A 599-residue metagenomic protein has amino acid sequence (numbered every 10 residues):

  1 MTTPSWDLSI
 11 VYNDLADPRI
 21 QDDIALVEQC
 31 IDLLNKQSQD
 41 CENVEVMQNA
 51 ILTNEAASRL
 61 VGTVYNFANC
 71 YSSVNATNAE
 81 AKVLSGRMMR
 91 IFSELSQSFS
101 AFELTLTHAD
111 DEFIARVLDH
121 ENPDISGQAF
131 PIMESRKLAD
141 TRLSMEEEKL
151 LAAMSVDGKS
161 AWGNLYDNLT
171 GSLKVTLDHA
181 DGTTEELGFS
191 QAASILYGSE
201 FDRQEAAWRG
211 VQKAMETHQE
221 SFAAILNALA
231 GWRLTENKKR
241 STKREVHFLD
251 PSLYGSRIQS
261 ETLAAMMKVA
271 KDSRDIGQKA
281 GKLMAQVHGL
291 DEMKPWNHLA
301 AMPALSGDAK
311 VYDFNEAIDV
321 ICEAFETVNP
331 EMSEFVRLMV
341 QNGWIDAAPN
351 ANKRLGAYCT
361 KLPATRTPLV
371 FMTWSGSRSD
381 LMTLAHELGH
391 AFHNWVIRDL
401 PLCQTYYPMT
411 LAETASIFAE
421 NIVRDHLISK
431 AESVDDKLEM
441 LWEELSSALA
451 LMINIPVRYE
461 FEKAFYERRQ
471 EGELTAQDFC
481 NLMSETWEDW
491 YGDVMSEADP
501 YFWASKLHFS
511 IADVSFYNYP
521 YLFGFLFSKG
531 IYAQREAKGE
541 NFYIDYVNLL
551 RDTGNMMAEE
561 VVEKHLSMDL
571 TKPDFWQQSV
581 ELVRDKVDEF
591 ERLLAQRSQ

Functional and structural regions predicted by a protein language model:
M1-G307, M556, R592-Q599: A well-structured
T2, T242-D250, M293-N297, G356-T367 (+3 more regions): Active-site-adjacent bridging/hinge elements
S9, L15, L106-A109, I114-V117 (+10 more regions): C-terminal, non-catalytic "cap/extension" segments appended to globular domains
L106, D110, A115, V328-M332 (+2 more regions): A sensor for short, sequence-defined functional sites
H179-S199, V246-H247, P303-A385, G389-N394: Active-site-adjacent "gating/activation" loops or surface patches in catalytic cores
L196-V211, D250-M266, L299-K310, T365-R378 (+4 more regions): Glycine- and acidic
S241, S375-W395, S416, N421 (+2 more regions): Active-site recognition of the HExxH zinc-binding catalytic motif
P408-D436, E444-S446, A450, G524: Post-HExxH zinc-binding segment in Zn-dependent metallohydrolases
